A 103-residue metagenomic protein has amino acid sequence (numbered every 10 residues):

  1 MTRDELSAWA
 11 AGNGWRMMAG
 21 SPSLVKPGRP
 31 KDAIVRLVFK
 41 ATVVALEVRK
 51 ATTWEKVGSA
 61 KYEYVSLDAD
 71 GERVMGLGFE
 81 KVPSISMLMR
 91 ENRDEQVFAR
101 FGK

Functional and structural regions predicted by a protein language model:
M1-K31, K103: Negatively charged, low-complexity tracts enriched in Asp/Glu with abundant Ser/Thr
M1-T2, P30, I34, A41-K103: Intrinsically disordered, low-complexity regulatory regions enriched in serine/threonine/proline and acidic residues
M18, V38-K40: Short beta-strand micro-motifs enriched in acidic
